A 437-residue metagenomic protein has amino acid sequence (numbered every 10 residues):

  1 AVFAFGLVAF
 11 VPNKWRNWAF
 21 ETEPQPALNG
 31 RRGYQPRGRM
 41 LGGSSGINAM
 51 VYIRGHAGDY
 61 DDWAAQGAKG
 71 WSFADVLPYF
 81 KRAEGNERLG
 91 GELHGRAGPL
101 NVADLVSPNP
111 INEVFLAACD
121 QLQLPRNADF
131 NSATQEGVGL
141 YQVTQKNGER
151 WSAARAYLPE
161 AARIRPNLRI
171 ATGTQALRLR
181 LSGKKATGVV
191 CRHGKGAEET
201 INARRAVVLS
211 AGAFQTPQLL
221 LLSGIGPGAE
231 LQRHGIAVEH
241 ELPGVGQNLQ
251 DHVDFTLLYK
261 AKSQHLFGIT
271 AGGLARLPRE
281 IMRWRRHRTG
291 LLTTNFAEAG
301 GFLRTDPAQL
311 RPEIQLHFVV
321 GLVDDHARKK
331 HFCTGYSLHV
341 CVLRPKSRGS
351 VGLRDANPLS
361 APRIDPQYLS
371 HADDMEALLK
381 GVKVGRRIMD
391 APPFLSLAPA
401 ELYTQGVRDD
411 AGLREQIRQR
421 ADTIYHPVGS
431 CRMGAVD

Functional and structural regions predicted by a protein language model:
A1-D437: N-terminal redox-cofactor-binding region of secreted/periplasmic oxidoreductases
